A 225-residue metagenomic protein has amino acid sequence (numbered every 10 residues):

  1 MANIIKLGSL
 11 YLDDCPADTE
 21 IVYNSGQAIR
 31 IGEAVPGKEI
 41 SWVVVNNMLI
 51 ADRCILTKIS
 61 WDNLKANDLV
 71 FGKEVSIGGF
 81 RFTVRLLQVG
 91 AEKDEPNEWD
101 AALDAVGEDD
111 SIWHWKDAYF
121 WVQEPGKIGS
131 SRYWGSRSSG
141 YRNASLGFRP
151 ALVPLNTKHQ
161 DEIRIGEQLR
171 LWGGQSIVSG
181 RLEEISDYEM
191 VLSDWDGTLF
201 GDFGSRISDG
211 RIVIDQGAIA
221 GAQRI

Functional and structural regions predicted by a protein language model:
M1-D52: GGW-centered surface loops in extracellular recognition modules
M1-L12, I55-T57, L69-Y188, D194-G197 (+1 more regions): C-terminal, surface-exposed recognition/capping segments
I31-W42, R181-E184, D194, I219: A structural signal for short, hydrophobic beta-strand segments that form beta-sheets in beta-rich/all-beta domains
E39-W42, D161-I163, R181-I185, G204-S205 (+1 more regions): Short, exposed beta-strand/loop patches in secreted or surface proteins that constitute
V44-M48, D52-A66: Aromatic- and glycine-enriched beta-alpha-beta binding-site module
I50, W172-S179, R211-Q216: Short coil-to-beta-strand transition motifs
I59-F71, I207-G210: Extended Gly/Ser/Thr-rich low-complexity repeat segments, especially those forming or decorating extracellular
L199-I225: Intrinsically disordered, low-complexity, charged/polar segments
